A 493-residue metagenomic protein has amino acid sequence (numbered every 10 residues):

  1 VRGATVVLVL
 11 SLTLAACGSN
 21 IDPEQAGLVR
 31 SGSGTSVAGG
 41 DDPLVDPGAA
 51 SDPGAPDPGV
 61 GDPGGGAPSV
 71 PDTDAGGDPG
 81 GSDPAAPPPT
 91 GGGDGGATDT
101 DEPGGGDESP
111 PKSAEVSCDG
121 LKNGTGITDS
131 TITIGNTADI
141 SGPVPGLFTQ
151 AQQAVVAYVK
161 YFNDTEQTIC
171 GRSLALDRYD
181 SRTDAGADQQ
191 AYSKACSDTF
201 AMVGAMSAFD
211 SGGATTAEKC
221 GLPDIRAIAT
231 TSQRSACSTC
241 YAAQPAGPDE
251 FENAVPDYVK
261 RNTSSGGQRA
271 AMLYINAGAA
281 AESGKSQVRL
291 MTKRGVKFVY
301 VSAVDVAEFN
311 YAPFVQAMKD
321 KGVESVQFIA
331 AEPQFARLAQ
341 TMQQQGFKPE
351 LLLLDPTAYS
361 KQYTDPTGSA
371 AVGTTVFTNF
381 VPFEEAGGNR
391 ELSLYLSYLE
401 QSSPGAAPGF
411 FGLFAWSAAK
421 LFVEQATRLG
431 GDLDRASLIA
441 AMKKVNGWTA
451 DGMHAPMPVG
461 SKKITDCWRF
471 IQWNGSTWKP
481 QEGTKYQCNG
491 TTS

Functional and structural regions predicted by a protein language model:
T13-A16: C-terminal motif of bacterial Sec signal peptides marking the signal peptidase cleavage site
G18-I21: Bacterial signal peptide processing site
G54-D83, P88-K194, F328, F411 (+1 more regions): N-terminal extracellular/periplasmic Venus flytrap/periplasmic-binding protein-like
P103-L121, N446-S493: Solvent-exposed, acidic/polar segments of extracytosolic/periplasmic ligand-binding ectodomains
D119, T199-S302, E350-V376: Extracytoplasmic ligand/sensor domains, especially the bilobed periplasmic-binding protein
G146-Q153, T165-A236, V304-Y311, A336: Beta-alpha junction/loop-to-helix N-cap segments that form part of ligand/metal-binding clefts
P245-A246, M342-W416, T484-N489: Extracellular/periplasmic periplasmic-binding protein-like sensory domains
Q401-G412, E424-W478: Segments of small-molecule ligand-sensing domains
